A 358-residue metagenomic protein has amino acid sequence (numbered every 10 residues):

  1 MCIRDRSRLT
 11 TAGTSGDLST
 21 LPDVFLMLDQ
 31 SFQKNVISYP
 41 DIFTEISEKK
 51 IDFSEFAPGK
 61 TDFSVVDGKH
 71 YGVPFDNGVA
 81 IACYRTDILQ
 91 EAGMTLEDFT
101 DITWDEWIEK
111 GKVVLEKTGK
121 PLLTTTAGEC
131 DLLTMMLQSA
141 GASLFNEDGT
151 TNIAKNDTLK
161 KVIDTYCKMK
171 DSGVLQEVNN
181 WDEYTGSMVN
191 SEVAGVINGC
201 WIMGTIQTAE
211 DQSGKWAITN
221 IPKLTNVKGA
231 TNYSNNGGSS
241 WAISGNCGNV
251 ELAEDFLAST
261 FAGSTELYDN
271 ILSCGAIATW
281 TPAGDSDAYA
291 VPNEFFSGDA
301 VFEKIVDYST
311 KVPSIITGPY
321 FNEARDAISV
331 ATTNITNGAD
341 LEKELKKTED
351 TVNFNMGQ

Functional and structural regions predicted by a protein language model:
R4-F56, E91-G93, E192-G195, E210: Extracytoplasmic "Venus flytrap"/periplasmic binding protein-like
R4-T11, I102-I108, E177-N190: Short helix-initiation/N-cap motifs at beta->coil->alpha
S15, T20-D23, K50-I88, P121-L122 (+2 more regions): A structural signal for short loop-to-beta-strand junctions that line the ligand-binding cleft of periplasmic/secreted
F25-I81, E106-K110, A217-I221, E303-K304: Hinge/lid segment of periplasmic solute-binding proteins
L26-S31, W181, N198-M203, S239: Beta->alpha turn/N-cap motifs
K69-F75, A80, Q90, D105-N152 (+2 more regions): Extracytoplasmic/periplasmic solute-binding protein
E109-V113, G149-V178, I221: Glycine-centered hinge/linker elements that transmit conformational signals in sensory and ligand-binding systems
I202-S213, T225-A327: C-terminal lobe and pocket-closing loops of periplasmic/extracytoplasmic Venus-flytrap solute-binding proteins
